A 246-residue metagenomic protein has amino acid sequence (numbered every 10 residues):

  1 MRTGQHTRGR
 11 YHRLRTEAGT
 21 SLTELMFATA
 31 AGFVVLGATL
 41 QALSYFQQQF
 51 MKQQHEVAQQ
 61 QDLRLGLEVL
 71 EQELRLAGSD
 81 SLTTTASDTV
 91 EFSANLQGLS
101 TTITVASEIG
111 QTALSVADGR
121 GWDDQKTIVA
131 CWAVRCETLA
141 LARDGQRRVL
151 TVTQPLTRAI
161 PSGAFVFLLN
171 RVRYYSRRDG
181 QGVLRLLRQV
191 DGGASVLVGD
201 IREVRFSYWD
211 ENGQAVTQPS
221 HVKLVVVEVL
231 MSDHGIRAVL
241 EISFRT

Functional and structural regions predicted by a protein language model:
R2, Y45-Q48, Q54-A58, Q72-A77 (+2 more regions): Short linear sequence signals and composition-biased patches located at protein termini or domain-edge surfaces
R2-Q5, G9-R13, E17-E71, R75: Aliphatic-rich helix starts adjacent to a transmembrane/signal segment
E17, T84-T85, L169, Q181 (+1 more regions): A generic fold-level signal
T20-T23, K126, V172, V225: Residue-level detector of short, conserved catalytic/binding motifs and their immediate flanks
G32, G78, E108-T112: Glycine-centered small-residue hotspots that permit tight backbone geometry or close packing
L65-E91, Q97, R135-L139: Alpha-helix exit/C-cap motif
A86, W122, V166-L168, P219-H221 (+1 more regions): Solvent-exposed loop and beta-edge segments used for protein-protein assembly and interaction
E91-Q214: Type IV pilin-like appendage domain
